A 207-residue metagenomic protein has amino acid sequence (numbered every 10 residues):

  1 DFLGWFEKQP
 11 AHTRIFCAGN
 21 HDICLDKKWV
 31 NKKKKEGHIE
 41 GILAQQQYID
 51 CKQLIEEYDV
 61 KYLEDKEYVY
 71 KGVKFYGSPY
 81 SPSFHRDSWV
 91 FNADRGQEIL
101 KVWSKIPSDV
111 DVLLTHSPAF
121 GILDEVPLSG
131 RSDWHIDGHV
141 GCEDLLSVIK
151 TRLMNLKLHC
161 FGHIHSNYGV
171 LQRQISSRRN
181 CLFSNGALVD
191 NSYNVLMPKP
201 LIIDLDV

Functional and structural regions predicted by a protein language model:
D1-W5, C51, V102, G141-V148 (+1 more regions): A general structural detector for well-ordered alpha-helical segments in enzyme core domains, enriched
D1-Y70: Core catalytic region of metal-dependent phosphoesterases/phosphodiesterases, especially metallo-beta-lactamase-like
F6-A11, I55, I106-P107, V148-N155 (+1 more regions): Short, conserved loop/helix-junction motifs that constitute active-site signature segments in enzyme catalytic cores
T13-N20, L63-E64, V112-H116, R152-N167 (+1 more regions): Active-site neighborhood of phospho(di)ester-bond hydrolases with catalytic His/Asp-centered motifs
I23-K27, Y70-K71, S83-R86, G121-D124 (+2 more regions): Short catalytic/ligand-binding loop motif for oxyanion handling, primarily in non-cytosolic enzymes, centered on
K32-G41, F84-H85, D109-N155: Active-site-proximal segments of metal-dependent phosphoesterases and phosphodiesterases across multiple
Q45, K71-V112, R131-L146: Binuclear metal-dependent hydrolase catalytic cores centered on His/Asp/Glu-rich metal-binding motifs
V69-K71, D144-R152, L158, H165-V207: Binuclear metal-dependent phosphoesterase catalytic core
